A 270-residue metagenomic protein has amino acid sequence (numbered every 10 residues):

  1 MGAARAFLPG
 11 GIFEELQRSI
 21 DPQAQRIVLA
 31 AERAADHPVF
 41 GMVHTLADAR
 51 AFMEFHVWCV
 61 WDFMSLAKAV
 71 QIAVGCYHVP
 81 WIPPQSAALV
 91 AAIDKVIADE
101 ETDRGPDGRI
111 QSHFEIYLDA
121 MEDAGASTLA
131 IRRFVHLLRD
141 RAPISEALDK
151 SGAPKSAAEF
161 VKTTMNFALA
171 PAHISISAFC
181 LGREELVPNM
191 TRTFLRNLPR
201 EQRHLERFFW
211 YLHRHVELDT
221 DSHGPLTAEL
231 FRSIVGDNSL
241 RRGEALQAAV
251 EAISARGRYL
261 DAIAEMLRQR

Functional and structural regions predicted by a protein language model:
M1-A6: N-terminal amphipathic/basic-hydrophobic helices that include classical n-h-c signal peptides and signal-anchor
F7-R270: Non-heme di-metal
